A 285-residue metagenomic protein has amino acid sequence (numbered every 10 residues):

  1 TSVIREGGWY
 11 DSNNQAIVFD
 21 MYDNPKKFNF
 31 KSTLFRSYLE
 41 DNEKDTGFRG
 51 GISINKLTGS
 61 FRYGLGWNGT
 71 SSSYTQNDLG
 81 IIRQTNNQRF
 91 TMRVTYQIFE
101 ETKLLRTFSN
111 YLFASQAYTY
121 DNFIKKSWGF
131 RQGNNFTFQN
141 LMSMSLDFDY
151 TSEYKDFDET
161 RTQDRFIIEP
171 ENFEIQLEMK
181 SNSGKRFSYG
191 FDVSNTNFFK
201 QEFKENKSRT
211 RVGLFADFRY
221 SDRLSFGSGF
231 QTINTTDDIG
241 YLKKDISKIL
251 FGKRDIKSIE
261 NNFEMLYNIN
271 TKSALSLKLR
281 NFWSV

Functional and structural regions predicted by a protein language model:
T1-Y10: A conserved hydrophobic secondary-structure block that centers on an alpha-helix together with its immediately flanking
E6-G7, Q15-D20: Gly/Pro-rich turn-and-neighbor structural signature
S12, P25, N29-V285: Exposed, low-structure sequence patches enriched in small/polar residues
